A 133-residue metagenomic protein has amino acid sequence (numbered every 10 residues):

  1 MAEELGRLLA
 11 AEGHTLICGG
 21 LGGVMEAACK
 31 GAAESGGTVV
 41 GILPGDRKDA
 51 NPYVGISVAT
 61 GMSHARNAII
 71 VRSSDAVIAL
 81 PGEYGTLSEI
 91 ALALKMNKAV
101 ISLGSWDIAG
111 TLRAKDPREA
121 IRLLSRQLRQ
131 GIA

Functional and structural regions predicted by a protein language model:
M1-V40: Glycine-rich beta-alpha loop segments
A2-E4, M25-A27, P44-G45, H64-R66 (+2 more regions): A generic local structural motif
G13, V54-G55, S74, N97: Short, well-ordered alpha-helix to beta-strand connector turns
I17, A59, R113: Conserved SAM-binding loop
L21-G22, P44-R47, S105-I108: Short, ordered loop/turn segments at secondary-structure junctions
K30-R72: Helix-adjacent hinge/juxtasegments
S63-I132: C-terminal binding/interaction regions
